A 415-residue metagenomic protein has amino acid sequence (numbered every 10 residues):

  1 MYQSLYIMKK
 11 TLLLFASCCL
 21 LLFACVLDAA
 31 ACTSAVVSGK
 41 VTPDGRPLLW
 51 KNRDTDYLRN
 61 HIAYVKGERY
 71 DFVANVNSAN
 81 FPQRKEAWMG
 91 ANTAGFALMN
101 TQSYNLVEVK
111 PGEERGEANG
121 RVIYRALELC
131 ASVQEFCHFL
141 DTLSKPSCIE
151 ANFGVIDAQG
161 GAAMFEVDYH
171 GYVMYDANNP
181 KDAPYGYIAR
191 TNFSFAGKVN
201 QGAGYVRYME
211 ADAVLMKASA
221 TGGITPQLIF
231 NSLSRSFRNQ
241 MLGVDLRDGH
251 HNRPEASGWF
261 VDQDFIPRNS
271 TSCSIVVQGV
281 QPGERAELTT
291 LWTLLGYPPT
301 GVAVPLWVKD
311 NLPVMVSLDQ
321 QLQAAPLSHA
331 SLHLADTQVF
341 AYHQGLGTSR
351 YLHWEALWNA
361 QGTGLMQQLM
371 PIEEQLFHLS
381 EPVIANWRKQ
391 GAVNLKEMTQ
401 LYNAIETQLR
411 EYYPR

Functional and structural regions predicted by a protein language model:
Y2-T11: Positively charged n-region of N-terminal signal peptides that target proteins for export
K9, F23, V41, G90 (+4 more regions): A generic structural signal for short, solvent-exposed coil/turn residues that cap or connect secondary-structure
L12-L14, C18, L291-G296: Short alpha-helical "patches" and their helix-cap loops
F15-D28: Bacterial N-terminal signal peptides
T33-K85, M89-G90, A94, N100-Y124 (+1 more regions): C-terminal, well-structured catalytic/ligand-binding subdomain of enzymes
K110-G154, Q159: Proteins synthesized as precursors that undergo proteolytic processing into mature forms
